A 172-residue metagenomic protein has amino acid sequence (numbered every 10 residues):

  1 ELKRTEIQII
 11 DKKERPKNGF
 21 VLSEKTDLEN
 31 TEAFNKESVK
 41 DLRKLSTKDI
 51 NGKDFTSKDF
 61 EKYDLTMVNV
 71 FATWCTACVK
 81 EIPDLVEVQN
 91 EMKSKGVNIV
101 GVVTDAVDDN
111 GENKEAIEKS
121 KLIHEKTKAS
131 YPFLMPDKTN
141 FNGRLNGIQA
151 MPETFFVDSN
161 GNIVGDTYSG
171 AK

Functional and structural regions predicted by a protein language model:
L2-K44, E61, E118-L122: N-proximal helix/coil linker or "cap" segments that precede and/or mark the start of modular domains
R15-S23, F156-K172: Thiol-/selenol-based redox modules, centered on thioredoxin-like and closely related oxidoreductase domains
K44-T66, N90-E91: A short beta-strand-turn-helix
T56-V79, L85, N98-V100: Short active-site neighborhood of thiol/selenol oxidoreductases, capturing the structured segment around
K62-T66, K93-V100, T127-P132, S159-N162: Loop/turn elements at helix/coil->beta-strand transitions in domains of secreted/extracellular proteins
A72-A77, T104-D109, D137-F141, A150 (+2 more regions): Solvent-exposed loop/turn segments at secondary-structure junctions within structured extracellular/periplasmic domains
K80-K126, K138-G143: Structural microenvironment flanking redox-active thiols in thiol-disulfide oxidoreductases
A116-S159, Y168: Short, internal strand/loop/helix patches that form the active-site neighborhood or redox-interaction surface
